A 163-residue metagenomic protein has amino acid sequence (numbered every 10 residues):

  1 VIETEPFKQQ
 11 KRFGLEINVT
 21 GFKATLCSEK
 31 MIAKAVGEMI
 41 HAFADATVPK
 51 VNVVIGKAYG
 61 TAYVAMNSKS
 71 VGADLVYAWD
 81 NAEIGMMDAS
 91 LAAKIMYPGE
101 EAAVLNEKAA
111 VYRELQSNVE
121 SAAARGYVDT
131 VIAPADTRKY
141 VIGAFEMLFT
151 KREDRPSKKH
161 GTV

Functional and structural regions predicted by a protein language model:
V1-V163: Ligand-binding clefts of soluble mixed alpha/beta catalytic domains
